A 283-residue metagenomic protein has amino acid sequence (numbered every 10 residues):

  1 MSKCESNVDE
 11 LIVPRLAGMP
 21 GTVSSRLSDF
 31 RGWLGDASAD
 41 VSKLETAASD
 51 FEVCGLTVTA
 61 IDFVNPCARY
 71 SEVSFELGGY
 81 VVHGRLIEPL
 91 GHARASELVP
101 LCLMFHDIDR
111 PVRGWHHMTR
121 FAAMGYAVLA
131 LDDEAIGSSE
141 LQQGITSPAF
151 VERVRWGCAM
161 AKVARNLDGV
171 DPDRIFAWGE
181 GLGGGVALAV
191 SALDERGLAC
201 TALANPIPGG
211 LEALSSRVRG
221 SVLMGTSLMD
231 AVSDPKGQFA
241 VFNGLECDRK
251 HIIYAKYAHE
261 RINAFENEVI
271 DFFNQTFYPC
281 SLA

Functional and structural regions predicted by a protein language model:
M1-R69, M124, S281-A283: N-terminal targeting or regulatory segments adjacent to alpha/beta-hydrolase or S9 domains
K3-S6, E246-A283: C-terminal catalytic histidine-bearing segment of alpha/beta-hydrolase fold enzymes
A48-E97: N-terminal cap/lid segment of alpha/beta-hydrolase-fold proteins
L90, D132-G137, I207, Y257: Short beta-to-alpha linker loops that shape the active-site pocket of alpha/beta-hydrolase fold enzymes
V99, F105-R110: Active-site glycine-rich loops that stabilize anionic/oxyanionic intermediates across multiple enzyme folds
D109-R155: Cap/lid segment of the alpha/beta-hydrolase catalytic domain
C158-L211: Primarily recognizes the serine-hydrolase "nucleophile elbow" in alpha/beta-hydrolase and SGNH/GDSL folds
P206-Y254, H259: The feature captures the conserved acid-bearing segment of alpha/beta-hydrolase catalytic domains
